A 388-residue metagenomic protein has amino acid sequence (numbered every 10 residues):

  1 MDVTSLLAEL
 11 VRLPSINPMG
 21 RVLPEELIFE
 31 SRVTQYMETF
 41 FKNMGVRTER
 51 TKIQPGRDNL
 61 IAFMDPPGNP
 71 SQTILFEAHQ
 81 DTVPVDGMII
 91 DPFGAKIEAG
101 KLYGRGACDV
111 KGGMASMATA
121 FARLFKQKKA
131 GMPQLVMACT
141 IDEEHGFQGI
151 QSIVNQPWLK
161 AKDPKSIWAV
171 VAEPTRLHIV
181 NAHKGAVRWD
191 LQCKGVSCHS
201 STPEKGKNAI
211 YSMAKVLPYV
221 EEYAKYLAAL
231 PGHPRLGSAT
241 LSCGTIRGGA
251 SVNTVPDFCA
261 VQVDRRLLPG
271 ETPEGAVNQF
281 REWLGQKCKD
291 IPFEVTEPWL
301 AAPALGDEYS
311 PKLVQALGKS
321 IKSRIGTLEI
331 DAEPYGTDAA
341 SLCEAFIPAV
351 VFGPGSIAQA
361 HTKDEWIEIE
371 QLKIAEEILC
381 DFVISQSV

Functional and structural regions predicted by a protein language model:
M1-R105, K126-G131, S356: Acidic/His- and Gly-rich active-site-bordering loop/insert found across diverse amide/peptide-bond hydrolases
T4, S31-Q35, M114, V277-R281 (+1 more regions): Short, surface-exposed alpha-helical segments at coil->helix boundaries
V83-E98, S166, N181-Q192, A316: Acidic-glycine-rich active-site phosphate/pyrophosphate-binding loop
K101-S116, H199: Glycine/serine-rich anion-binding loops at beta->alpha junctions that coordinate negatively charged ligand groups
V110-R188, S387: Acidic/histidine-rich catalytic neighborhood of metal-dependent amide-processing enzymes
N181, R188-V388: Metal-dependent amide/peptide-bond hydrolase catalytic core, centered on the "pita-bread" metallohydrolase fold
